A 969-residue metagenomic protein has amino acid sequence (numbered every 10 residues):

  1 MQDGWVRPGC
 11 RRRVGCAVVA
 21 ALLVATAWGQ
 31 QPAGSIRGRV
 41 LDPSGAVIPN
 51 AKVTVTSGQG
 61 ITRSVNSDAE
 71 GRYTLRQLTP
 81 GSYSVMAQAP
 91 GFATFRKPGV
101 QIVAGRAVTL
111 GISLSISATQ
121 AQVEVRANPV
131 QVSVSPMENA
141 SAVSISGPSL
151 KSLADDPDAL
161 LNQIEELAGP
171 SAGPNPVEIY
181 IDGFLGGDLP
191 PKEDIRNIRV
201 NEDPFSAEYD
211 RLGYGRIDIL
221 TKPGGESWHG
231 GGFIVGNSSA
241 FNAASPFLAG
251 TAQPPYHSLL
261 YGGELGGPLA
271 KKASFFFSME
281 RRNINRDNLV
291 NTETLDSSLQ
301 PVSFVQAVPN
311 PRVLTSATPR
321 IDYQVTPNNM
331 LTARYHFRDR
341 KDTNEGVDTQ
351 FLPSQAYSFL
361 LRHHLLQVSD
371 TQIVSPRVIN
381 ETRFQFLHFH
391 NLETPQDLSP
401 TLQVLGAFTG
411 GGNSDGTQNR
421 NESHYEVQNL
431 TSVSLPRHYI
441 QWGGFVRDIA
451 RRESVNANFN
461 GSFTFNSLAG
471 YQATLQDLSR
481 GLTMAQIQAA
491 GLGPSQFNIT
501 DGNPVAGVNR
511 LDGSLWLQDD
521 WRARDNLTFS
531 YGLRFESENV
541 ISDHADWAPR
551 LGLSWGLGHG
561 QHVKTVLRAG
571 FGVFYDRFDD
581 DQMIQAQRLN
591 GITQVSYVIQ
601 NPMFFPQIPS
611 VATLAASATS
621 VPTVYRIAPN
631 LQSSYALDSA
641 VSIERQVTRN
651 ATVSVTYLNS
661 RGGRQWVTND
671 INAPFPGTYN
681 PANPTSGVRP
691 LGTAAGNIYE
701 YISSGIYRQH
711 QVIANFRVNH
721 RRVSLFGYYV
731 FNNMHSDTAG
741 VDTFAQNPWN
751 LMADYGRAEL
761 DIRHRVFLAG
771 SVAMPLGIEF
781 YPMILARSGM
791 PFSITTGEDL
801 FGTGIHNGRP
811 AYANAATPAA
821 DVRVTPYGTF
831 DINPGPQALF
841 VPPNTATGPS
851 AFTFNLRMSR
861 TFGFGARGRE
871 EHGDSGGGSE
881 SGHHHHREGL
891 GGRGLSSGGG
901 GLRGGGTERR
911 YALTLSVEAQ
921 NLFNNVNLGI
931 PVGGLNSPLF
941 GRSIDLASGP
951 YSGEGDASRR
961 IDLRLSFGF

Functional and structural regions predicted by a protein language model:
W5, C10-E138, D188-P191: Periplasm-facing N-terminal accessory domains of Gram-negative outer-membrane beta-barrel systems
F92-P223, H229, G236-G250, Y256-G267 (+4 more regions): Periplasmic N-terminal accessory/gating domains of Gram-negative outer-membrane beta-barrel systems
H229, P254-K341, S358-F386, P549: Transmembrane beta-barrel wall of Gram-negative outer-membrane proteins
V313, Q324-S514, G692: Replace "related TpsB outer-membrane translocases also match" with "some related outer-membrane beta-barrels such as
Q496, P504, D543, G552-E700 (+4 more regions): Solvent-exposed loop/turn elements at secondary-structure boundaries
S654-S793: Gram-negative outer-membrane beta-barrel transporters
G777-G905, D945, G949: Extracytoplasmic gating/loop element in the C-terminal half of outer-membrane beta-barrel translocons and assembly
T847, G891-R893, S897-Y911, N927-F969: C-terminal beta-signal and terminal closure region of outer-membrane beta-barrel proteins
